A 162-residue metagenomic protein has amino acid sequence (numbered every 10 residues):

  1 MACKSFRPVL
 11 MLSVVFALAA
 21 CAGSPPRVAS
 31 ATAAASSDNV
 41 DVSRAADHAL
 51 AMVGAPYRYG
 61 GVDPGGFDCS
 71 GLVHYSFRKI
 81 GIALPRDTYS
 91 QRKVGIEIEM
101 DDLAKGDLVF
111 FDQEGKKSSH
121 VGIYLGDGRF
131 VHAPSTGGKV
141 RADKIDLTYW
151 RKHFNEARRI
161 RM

Functional and structural regions predicted by a protein language model:
M1-L10: Bacterial N-terminal signal peptides that target proteins for export
A17-A20: C-terminal motif of bacterial Sec signal peptides marking the signal peptidase cleavage site
A22-V40, R44-D47, E97, S118 (+1 more regions): Aromatic- and glycine-rich peptidoglycan recognition patches
R27-A29, A35-S70, H74-Y75, K93: Post-signal-peptide N-terminal segment of Sec-exported extracytoplasmic proteins
A49-Y57, S76-L84, T88, Q113 (+2 more regions): Sec/Tat-exported extracytoplasmic proteins
I82-K139: ...with weaker cross-activation on analogous glycine-rich loops/strands in unrelated enzymes
